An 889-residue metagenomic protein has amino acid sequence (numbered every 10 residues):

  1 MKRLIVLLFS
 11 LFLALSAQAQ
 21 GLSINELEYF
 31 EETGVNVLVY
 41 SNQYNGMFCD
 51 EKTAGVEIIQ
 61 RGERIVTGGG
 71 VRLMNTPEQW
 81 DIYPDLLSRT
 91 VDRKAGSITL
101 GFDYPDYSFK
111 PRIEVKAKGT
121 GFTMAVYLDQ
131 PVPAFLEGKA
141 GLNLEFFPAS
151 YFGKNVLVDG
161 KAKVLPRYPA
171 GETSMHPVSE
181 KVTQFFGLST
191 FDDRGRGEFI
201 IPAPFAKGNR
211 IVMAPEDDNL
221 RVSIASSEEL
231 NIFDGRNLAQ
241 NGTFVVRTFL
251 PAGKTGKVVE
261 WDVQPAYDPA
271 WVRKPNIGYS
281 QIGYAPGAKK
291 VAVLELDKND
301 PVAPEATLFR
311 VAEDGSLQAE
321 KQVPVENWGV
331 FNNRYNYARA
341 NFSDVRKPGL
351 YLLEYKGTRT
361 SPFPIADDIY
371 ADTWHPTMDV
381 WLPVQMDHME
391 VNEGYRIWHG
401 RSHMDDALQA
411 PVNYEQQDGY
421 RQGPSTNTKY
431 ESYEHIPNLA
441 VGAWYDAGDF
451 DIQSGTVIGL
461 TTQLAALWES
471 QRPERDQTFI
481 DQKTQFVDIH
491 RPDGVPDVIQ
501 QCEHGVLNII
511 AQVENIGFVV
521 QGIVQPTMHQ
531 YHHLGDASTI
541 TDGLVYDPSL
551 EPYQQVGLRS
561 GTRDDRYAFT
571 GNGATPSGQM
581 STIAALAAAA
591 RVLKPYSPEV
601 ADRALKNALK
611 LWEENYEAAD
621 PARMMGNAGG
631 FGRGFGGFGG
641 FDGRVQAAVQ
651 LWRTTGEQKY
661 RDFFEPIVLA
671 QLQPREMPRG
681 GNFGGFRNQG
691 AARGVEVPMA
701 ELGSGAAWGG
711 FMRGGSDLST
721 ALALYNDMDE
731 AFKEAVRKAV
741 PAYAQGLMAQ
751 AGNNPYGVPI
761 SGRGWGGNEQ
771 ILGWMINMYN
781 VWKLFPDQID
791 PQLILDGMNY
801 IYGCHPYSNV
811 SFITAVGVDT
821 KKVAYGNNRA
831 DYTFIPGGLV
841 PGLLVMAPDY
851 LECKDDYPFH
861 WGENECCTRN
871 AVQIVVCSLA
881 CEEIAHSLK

Functional and structural regions predicted by a protein language model:
V6-S16: Bacterial N-terminal signal peptides
Q20-V71, G171-I201: Beta-strand-rich N-terminal accessory domains
R72-V132: Extended, loop-rich substrate-binding clefts of extracytoplasmic carbohydrate-active enzymes
T123-Y168, R359-I369: Acidic (Asp/Glu-rich), glycine- and aromatic
S150-L157, A270-K289, S361-H399: Low-complexity, Pro/Ser/Thr- and charge-rich linker/hinge segments at domain boundaries
S189-P215, N219, I282, K290-K356 (+10 more regions): Aromatic (Trp/Tyr) and acidic
D193-W271, C881: Beta-strand-rich recognition/accessory modules
D368-N392, I499-G517, L605-R623, Q658-E701 (+2 more regions): Long, well-ordered core segments of solenoidal/helical folds
